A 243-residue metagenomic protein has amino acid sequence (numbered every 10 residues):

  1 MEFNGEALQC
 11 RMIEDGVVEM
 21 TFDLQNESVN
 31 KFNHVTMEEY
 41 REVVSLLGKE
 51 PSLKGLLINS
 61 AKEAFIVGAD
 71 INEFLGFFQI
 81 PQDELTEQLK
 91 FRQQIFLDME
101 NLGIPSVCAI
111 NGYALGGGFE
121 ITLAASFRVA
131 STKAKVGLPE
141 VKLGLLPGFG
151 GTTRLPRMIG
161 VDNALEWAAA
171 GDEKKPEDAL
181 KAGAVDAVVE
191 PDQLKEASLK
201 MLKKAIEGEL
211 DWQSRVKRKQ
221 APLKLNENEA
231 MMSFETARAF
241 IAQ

Functional and structural regions predicted by a protein language model:
M1-N59, D83, L97: Conserved CoA-thioester-binding segment of acyl-CoA-metabolizing enzymes
F3-G5, V17, H34-E38, V43-V44 (+4 more regions): Intrinsically disordered, low-complexity segments enriched in small/flexible residues
F22-N26, F78, E140: Short, histidine-centered active-site or binding-site loop motifs used for metal coordination, general acid-base
S52, S60-I95, A114, K142-L145: Glycine- (often His-adjacent) and acidic-residue-rich active-site loop that binds/positions the CoA thioester
I58, D70, I121-T122, A179: Hydrophobic/aromatic residues within transmembrane alpha-helices of multi-pass small-molecule transporters
L97-L143, P147, W167: Glycine-rich beta-to-alpha active-site loop
T152-D162: Hydrophobic, secondary-structure "cap" segments at the distal end of domains
